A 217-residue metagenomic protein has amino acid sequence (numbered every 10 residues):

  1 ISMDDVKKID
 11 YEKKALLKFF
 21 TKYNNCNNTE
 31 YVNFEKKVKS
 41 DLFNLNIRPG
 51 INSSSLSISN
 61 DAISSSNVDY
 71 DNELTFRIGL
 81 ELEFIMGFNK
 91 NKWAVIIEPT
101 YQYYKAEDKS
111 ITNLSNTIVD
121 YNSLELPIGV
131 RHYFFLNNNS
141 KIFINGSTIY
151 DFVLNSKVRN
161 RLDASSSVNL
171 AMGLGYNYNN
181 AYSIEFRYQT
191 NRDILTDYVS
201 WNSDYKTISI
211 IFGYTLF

Functional and structural regions predicted by a protein language model:
N27-E35, L80-F88, R131-L136, Y178-N180 (+1 more regions): Outer-membrane beta-barrel proteins
V38-L74, T215-F217: Short glycine/proline- and aromatic-enriched beta-strand/turn motifs that initiate or cap beta-hairpins
L45-P49, V95-P99, I128, I144-T148 (+3 more regions): Membrane-embedded beta-strand positions of outer-membrane beta-barrel proteins
I51-S57, P99-K105, H132-F134, T148-S156 (+3 more regions): Transmembrane beta-strands of outer-membrane beta-barrel pores
L56-Y70, Y103-N122, F152-S165, I194-N202: Flexible, solvent-exposed loop segments that connect beta-strands
T75-E81, E125-G129, A171-G173, S209-I211: Membrane-embedded beta-strand positions in outer-membrane beta-barrel channels/transporters
K90-W93, N137-I142, N180-F186: Repeated loop/turn-to-beta-strand initiation elements of outer-membrane beta-barrel proteins
D204-F217: Outer-membrane beta-barrel "beta-signal"
